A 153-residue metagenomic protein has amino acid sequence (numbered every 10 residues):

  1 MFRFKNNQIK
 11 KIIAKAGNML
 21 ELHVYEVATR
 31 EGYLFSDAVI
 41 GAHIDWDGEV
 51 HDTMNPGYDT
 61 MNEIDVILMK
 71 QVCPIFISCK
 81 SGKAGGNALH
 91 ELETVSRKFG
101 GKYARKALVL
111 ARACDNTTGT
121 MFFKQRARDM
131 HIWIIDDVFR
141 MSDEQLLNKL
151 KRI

Functional and structural regions predicted by a protein language model:
M1-I153: Intrinsically disordered, low-complexity Ser/Thr/Pro/Gly-rich regulatory segments
